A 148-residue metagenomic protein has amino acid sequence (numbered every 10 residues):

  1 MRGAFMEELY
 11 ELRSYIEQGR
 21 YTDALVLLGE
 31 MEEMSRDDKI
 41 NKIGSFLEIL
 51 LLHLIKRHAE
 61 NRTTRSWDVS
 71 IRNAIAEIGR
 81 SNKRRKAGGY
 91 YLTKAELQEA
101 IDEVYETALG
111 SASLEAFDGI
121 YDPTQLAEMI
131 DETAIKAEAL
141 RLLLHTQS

Functional and structural regions predicted by a protein language model:
M1-S45, K56-S148: Surface/interface-facing alpha-helical segments and adjacent flexible terminal/loop regions used for partner/assembly
L50: Carbohydrate-associated surface elements
